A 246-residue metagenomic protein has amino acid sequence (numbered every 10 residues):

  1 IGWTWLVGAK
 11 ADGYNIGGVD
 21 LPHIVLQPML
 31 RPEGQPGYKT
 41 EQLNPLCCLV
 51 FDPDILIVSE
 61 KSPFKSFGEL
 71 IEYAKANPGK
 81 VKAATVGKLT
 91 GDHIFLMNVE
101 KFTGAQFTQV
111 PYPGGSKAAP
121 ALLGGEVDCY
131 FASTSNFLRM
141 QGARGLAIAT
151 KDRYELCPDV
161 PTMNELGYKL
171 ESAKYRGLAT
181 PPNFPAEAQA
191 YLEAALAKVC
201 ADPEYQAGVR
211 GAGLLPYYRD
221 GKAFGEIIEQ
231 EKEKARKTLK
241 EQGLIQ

Functional and structural regions predicted by a protein language model:
I1-A11, A74, M97-F102, S116-Y130 (+2 more regions): Short helices/loops that flank or line small-molecule/ion binding pockets
W5-I16, P28-G114, M163, Y168 (+1 more regions): Hinge/capping helix and adjacent helix->loop/strand transition within the periplasmic-binding protein
V7, G68-I71, A119, L123 (+7 more regions): Non-transmembrane alpha-helical segments in soluble domains of secreted/periplasmic/extracellular proteins
I16-V19, Y112, F131-S133, I148 (+1 more regions): Short beta-strand and adjacent tight-turn residues that come in two discontinuous sequence segments and form the edges
P22-G34, N98-F102, G124, C129-P158: A ligand-binding cleft/hinge motif common to bilobed small-molecule-binding domains
K65, K117, P158, N183-A188 (+2 more regions): Residue-level signal for the nucleotide or nucleotide-sugar donor/cofactor binding architecture
K101-A105, A186-Q246: An extracytoplasmic/periplasmic, membrane-proximal ligand-sensing/linker region
Y112-K117, R153: Glycine-rich "substrate-gating" loop/helix at the edge of Rossmann-like oxidoreductase active sites
